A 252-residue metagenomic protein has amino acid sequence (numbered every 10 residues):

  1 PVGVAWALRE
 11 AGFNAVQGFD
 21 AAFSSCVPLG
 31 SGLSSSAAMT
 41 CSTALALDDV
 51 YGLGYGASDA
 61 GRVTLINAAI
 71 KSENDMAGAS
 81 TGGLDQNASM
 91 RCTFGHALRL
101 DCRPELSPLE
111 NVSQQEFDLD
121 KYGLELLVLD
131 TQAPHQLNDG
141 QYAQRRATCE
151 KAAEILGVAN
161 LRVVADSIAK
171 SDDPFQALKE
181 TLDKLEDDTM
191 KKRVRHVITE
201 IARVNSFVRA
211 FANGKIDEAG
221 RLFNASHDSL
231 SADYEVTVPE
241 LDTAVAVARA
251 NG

Functional and structural regions predicted by a protein language model:
P1-D118, V245-G252: Gly/Ser-rich oxyanion-binding loop with an adjacent helix/lid that shapes the negatively charged ligand pocket
R99-G252: C-terminal nucleotide
